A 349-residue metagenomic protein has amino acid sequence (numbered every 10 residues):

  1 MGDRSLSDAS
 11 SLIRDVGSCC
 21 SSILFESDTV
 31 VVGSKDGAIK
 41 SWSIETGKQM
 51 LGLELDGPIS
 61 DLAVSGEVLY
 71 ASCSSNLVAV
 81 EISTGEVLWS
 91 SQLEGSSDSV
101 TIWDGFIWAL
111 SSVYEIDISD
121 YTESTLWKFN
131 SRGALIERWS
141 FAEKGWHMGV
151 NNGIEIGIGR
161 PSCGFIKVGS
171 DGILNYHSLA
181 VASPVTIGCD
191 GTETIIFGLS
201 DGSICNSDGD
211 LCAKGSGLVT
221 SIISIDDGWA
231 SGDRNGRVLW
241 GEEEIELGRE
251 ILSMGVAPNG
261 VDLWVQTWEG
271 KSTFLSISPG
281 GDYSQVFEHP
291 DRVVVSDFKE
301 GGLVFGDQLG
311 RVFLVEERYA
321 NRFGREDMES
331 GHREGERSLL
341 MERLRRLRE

Functional and structural regions predicted by a protein language model:
M1-S18, E45-G47: A short helix->beta-strand "capping" segment at the edge of beta-propeller domains
L12-A38, E54-D61: Beta-strand-rich domains and repeat architectures in extracellular enzymes and scaffolds, especially beta-propellers
S18-L24, G57-S65, E94-D104, F141-G153 (+4 more regions): Repeated scaffold domains used in trafficking and secretory/extracellular systems, primarily beta-propellers
V30, L69, I107, E155-I156 (+4 more regions): Hydrophobic beta-strand positions that form the internal "hydrophobic ladder" of WD40/Gbeta-like beta-propeller blades
K40, V78-A79, W127, G164-K167 (+4 more regions): WD40 beta-propeller blade core
S43-G47, E81-G85, N130-A134, G169-G172 (+4 more regions): Short loop/turn segments that connect beta-strands within beta-propeller blades
S72, I116-E123, R160-P161, W268-K271: Short, solvent-exposed loop/turn segments at conserved positions within beta-propeller repeat blades
H289-E349: Blade-level signature of beta-propeller repeat domains, shared across WD40, Kelch, NHL, RCC1 and BNR/Asp-box propellers
